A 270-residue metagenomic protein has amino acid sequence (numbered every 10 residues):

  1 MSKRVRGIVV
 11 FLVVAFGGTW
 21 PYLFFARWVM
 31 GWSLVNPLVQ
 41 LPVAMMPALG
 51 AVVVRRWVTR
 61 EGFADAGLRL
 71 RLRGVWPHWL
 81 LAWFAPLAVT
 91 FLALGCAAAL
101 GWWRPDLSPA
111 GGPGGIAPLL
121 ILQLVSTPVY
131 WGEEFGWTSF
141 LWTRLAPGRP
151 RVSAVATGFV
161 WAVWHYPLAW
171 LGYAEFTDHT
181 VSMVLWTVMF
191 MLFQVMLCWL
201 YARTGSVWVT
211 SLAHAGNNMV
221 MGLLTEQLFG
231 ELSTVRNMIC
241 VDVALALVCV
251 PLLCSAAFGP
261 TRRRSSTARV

Functional and structural regions predicted by a protein language model:
M1-L12: N-terminal membrane topogenic signal
V10-F11, F16, W20-V58, W76-F84 (+2 more regions): Alpha-helical transmembrane segments in multi-pass membrane proteins
V13-F16, M45, W83, L120-P128 (+4 more regions): Residue-level signature of the transmembrane alpha-helical core of multi-pass small-molecule transporters
F16-F24, L87-G95, T127, F159-L168 (+1 more regions): Aromatic-anchored segments of alpha-helical transmembrane domains
G18, H179-R236: Functionally important transmembrane alpha-helices
M30-L38, F63-G148, Y173-S182, W186: Juxtamembrane helix-loop-helix connectors linking adjacent transmembrane helices in multi-pass membrane enzymes
R56, A213-V270: C-terminal membrane module of polytopic membrane proteins
G132-G158, W199-S206: Membrane-interface helix/loop boundary segments of multi-pass membrane proteins
